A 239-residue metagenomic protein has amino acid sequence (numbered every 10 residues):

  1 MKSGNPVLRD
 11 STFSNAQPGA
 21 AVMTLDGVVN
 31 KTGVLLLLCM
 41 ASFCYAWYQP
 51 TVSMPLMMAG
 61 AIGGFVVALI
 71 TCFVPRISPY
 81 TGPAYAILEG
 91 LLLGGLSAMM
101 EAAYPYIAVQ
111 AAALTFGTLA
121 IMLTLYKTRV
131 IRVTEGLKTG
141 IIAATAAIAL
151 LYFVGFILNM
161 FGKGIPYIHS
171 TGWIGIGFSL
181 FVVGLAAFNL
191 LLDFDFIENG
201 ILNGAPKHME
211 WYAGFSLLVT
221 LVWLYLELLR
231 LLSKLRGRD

Functional and structural regions predicted by a protein language model:
M1-D239: A hydrophobic alpha-helical transmembrane-helix feature that marks the membrane cores and membrane-interface segments
